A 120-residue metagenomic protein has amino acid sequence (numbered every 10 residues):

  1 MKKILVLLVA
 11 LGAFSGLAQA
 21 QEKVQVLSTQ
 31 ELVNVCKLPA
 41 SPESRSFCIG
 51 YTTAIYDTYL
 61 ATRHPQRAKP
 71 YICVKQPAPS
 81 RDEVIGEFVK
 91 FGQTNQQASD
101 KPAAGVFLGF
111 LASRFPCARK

Functional and structural regions predicted by a protein language model:
M1-I4: Positively charged n-region of N-terminal signal peptides that target proteins for export
V6-S15: Bacterial N-terminal signal peptides
G16-E22: Sec/Tat signal peptide C-region and signal peptidase I cleavage site
Q19, K101-K120: C-terminal partner/receptor-binding element of secreted or periplasmic proteins
L27-K90, F110: Short N-proximal segments of mature Sec-exported proteins
D57-A61, Q97, P116, K120: A generic secondary-structure boundary signal that marks alpha-helix termini
F88-Q93, Q97-A98: Cystatin/cathelin-like cysteine-protease inhibitor module
